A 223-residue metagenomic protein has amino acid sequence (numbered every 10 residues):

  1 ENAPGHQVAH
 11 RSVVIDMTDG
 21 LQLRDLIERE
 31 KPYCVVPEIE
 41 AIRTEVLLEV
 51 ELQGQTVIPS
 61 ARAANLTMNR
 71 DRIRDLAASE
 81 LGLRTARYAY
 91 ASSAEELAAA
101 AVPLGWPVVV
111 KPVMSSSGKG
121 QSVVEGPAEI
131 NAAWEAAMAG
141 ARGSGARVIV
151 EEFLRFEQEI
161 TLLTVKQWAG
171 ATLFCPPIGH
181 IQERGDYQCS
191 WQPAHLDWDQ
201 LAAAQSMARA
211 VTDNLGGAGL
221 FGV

Functional and structural regions predicted by a protein language model:
E1-D75, E95: ATP-binding N-terminal substructure of ATP-dependent carboxylate-amine bond-forming enzymes
C34-P37, A86-R87, I149-E151: Short catalytic-loop micro-motif centered on adjacent basic/acidic residues
E40-I42, V113-S115, V165: Short glycine-rich anion-binding loops that position phosphate/pyrophosphate groups of nucleotides and phosphorylated
S60-Q121, P127: A conserved helix-loop-beta module that forms one wall/lid of the active-site cleft in ATP-utilizing catalytic domains
V124-V223: Internal nucleotide-binding/catalytic subdomain
